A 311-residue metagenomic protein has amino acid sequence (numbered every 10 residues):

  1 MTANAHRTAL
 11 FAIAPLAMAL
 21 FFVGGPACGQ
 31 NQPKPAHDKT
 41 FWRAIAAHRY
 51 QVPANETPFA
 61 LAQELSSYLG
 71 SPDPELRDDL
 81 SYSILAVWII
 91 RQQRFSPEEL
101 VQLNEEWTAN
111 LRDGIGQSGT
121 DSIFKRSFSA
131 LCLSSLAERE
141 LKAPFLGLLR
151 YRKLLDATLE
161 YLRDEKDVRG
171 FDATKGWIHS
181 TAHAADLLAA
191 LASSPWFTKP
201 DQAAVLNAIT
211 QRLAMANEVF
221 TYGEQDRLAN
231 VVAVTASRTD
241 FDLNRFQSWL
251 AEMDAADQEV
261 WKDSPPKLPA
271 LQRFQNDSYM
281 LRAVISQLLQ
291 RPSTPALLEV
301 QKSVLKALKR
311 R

Functional and structural regions predicted by a protein language model:
T2-P15: Bacterial N-terminal signal peptides that target proteins for export
A12-G24: Bacterial N-terminal signal peptides
A27-N31: Boundary at the C-terminal end of the N-terminal hydrophobic targeting segment
A46-L159, T235, L250, A256-D257 (+2 more regions): Alpha-helical solenoid scaffolds in large eukaryotic transport, assembly, and signaling factors
E64, D79-S83, F128, A157 (+6 more regions): Alpha-solenoid helical repeat scaffolds
L103-R112, G116-T239: Eukaryote-skewed repeat-based solenoidal scaffolds used as protein-protein interaction platforms, primarily
T235-A236, F241, M253-R311: A cross-kingdom marker for long, charged
F241-Q247: Intrinsic disorder/low-complexity flexible regions in very large eukaryotic scaffold/regulatory proteins, enriched
